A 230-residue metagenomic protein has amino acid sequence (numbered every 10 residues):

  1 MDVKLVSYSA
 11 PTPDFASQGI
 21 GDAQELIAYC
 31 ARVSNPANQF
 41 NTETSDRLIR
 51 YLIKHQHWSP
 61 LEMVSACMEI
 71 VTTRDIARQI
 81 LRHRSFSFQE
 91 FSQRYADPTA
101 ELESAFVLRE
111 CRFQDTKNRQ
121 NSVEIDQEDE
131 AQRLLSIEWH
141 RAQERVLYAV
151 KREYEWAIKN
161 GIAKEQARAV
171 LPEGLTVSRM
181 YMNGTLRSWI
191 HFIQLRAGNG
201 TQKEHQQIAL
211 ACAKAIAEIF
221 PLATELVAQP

Functional and structural regions predicted by a protein language model:
M1-P230: Family-specific signature for flavin-dependent thymidylate synthase
